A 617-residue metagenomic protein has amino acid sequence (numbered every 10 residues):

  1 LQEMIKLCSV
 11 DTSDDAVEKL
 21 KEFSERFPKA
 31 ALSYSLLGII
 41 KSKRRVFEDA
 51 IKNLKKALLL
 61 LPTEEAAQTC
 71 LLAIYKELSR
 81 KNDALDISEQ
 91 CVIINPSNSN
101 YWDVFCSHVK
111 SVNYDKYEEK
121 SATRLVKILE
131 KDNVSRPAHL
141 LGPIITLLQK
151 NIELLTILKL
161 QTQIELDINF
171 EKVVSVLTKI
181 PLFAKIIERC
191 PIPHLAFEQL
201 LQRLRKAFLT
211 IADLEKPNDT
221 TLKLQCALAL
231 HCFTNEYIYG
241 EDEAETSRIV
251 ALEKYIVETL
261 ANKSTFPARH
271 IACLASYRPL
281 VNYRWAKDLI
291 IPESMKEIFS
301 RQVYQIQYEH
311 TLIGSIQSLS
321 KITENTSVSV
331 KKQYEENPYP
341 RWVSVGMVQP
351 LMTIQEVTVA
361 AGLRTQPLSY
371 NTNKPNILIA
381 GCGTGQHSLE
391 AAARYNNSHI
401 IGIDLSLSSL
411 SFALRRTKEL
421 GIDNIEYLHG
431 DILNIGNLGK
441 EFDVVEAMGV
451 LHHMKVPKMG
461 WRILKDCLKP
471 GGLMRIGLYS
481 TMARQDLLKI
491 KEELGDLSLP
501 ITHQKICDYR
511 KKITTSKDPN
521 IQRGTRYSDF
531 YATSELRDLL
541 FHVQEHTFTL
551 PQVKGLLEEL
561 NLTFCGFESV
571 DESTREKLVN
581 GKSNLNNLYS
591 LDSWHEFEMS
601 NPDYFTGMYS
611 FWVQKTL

Functional and structural regions predicted by a protein language model:
L1-N373, L389-Y395, K469: Alpha-helical solenoid repeat scaffolds of the TPR/TPR-like class and their adjacent stem/linker regions that mediate
S406: Conserved SAM/SAH-binding beta-strand->alpha-helix loop
G421-L433: Conserved SAM-binding strand-loop segment of SAM-dependent methyltransferases
I435-V445: A short acidic, Gly/Pro-enriched loop at the edge of an enzyme's catalytic core that lines a small-molecule cofactor
D443-K458, S480: A short SAM/SAH-binding and catalytic strip from SAM-dependent methyltransferases
K458-P470: A short glycine-rich, Lys/Arg-flanked "PGG" loop and its adjoining helix->strand segment in the class I
L473-Q522: Conserved class I S-adenosyl-L-methionine
I506-L617: Rossmann-like AdoMet/SAM-dependent catalytic core
